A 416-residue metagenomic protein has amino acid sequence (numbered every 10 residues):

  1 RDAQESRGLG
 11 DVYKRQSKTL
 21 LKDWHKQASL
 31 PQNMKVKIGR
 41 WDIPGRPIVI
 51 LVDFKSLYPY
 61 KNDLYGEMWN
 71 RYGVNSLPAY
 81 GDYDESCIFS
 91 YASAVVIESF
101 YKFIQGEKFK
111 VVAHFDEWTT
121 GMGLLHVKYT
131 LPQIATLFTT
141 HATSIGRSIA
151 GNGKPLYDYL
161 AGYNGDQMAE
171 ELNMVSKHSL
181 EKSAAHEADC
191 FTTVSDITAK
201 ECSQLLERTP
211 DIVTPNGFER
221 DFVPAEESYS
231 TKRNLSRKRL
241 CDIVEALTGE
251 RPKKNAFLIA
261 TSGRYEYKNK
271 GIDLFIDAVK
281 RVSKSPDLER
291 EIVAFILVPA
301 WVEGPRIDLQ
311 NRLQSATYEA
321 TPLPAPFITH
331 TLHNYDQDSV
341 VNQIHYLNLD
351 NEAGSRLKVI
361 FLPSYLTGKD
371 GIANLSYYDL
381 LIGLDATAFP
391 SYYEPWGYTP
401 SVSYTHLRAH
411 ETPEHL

Functional and structural regions predicted by a protein language model:
D2-A3, G8-Q16, T405-E414: Conserved small/polar residues in nucleotide/adenosyl-binding loops
D11-K108, D221, V302-T367: A conserved catalytic-core segment of Leloir-type glycosyltransferases
R147-G249, Y335-L347: A short, active-site helix/loop in glycosyltransferases that binds the activated sugar's phosphate group
G217-N374: Conserved catalytic-core segment of nucleotide-activated headgroup transferases in glycan assembly
A373-L384: Short alpha-helical donor nucleotide-sugar binding micro-motif in glycosyltransferases
Y392: Aromatic "clamp/platform" in nucleotide-sugar-dependent glycosyltransferases that forms part of the donor/acceptor
G397-P400: Short glycine/serine-rich donor-binding loops of glycosyltransferases
